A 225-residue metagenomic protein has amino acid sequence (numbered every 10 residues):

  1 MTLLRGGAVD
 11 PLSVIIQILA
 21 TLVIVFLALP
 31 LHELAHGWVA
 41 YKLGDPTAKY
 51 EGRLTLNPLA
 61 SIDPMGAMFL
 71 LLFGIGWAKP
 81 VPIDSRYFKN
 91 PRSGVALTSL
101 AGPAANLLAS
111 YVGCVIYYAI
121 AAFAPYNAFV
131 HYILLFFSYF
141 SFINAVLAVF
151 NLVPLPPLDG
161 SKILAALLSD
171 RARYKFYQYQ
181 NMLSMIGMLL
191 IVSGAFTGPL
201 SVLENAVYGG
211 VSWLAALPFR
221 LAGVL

Functional and structural regions predicted by a protein language model:
M1-L225: Hydrophobic transmembrane alpha-helices and their immediate loop junctions in multi-pass integral membrane proteins
